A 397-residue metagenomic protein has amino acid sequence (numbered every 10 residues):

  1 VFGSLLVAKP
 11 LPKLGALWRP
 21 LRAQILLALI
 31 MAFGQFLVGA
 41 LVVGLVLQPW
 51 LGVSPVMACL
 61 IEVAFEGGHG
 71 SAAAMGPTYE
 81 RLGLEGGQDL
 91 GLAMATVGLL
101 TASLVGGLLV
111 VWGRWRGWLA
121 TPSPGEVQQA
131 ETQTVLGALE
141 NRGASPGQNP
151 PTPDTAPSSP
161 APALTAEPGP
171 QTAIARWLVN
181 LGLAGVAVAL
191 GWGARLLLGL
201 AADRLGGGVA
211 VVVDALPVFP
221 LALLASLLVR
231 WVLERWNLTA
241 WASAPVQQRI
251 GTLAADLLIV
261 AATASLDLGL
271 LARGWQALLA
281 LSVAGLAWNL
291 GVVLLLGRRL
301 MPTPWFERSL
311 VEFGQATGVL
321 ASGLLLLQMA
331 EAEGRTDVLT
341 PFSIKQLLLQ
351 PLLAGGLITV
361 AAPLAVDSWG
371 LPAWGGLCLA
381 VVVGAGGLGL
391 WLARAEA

Functional and structural regions predicted by a protein language model:
V1-R19, A222-L233, Q248-A272, V292: Hydrophobic transmembrane alpha-helices of secondary-active transporters and Na+-translocating membrane complexes
L6, I30-L82, Q88-G137: Transmembrane-helix bundle segments that line or gate the permeation/cavity pathway in multi-pass membrane proteins
K9-R19, L47-P55, P77-D89, R114-P122 (+5 more regions): Juxtamembrane helix-boundary/capping and inter-helix hinge elements in multi-pass membrane proteins
W50-G86, L109, Q128-E131, F306-A354: Alpha-helical membrane segments and immediately flanking helix-loop junctions that form or couple to the substrate/ion
G87-M94, D203-V218, A242-Q248, V366-L377: Interfacial loop-to-helix junctions that mark the boundaries of transmembrane helices in multi-pass membrane
R114-L181, E234-A240, R394-A397: Intrinsically disordered, low-complexity non-transmembrane regions of multi-pass membrane transporters
W192-L224, L228-P245: Flexible hinge motifs at transmembrane-helix junctions and intramembrane kinks/re-entrant loops in multi-pass membrane
L258-A261, L266-L268, L278, S282-R394: C-terminal transmembrane helix pair
